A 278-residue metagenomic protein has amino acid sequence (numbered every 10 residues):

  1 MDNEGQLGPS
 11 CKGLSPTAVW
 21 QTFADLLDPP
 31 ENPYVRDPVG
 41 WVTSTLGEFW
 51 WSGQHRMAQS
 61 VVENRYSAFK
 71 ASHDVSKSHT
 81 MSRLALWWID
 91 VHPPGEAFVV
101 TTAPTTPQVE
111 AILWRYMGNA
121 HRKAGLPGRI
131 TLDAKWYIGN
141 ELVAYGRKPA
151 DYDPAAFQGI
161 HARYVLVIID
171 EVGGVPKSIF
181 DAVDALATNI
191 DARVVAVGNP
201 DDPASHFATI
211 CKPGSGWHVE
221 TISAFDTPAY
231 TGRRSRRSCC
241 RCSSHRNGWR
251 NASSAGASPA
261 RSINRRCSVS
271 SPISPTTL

Functional and structural regions predicted by a protein language model:
M1-L278: Phosphate/NTP-binding elements of NTP-utilizing enzymes
